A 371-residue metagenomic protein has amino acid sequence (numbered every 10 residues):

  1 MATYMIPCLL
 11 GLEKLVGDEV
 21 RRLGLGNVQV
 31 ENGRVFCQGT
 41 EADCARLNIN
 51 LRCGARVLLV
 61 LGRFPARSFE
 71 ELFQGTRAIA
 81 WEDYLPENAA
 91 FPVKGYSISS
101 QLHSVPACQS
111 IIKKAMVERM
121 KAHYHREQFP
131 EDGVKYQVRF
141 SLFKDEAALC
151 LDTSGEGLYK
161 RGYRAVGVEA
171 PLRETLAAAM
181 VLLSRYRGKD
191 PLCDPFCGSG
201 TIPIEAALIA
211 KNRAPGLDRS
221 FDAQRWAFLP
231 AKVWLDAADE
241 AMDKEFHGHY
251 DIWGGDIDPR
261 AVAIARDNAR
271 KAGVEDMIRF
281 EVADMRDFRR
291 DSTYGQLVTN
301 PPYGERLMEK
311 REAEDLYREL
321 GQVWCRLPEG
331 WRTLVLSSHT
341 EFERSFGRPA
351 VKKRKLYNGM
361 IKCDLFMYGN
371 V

Functional and structural regions predicted by a protein language model:
M1-V134: Non-catalytic nucleic-acid substrate-recognition regions in nucleic-acid-modifying enzymes
C8, D256, S337: Short beta-strand/turn micro-motifs composed of small residues that flank or help shape donor/cofactor-binding pockets
I98-Q101, G157, P302-R306: A short, flexible beta-alpha/helix-coil linker loop
V138-S154, F366: C-terminal edge-of-domain segments
L149-R185: SAM-dependent Rossmann-like transferase core, predominantly class I methyltransferases with a strong bias toward
L172-R290, R306, K310-E314: Conserved S-adenosyl-L-methionine
D284-D287, D291-V371: C-terminal catalytic and target-recognition region of SAM-dependent MTase-like enzymes, primarily methyltransferases
